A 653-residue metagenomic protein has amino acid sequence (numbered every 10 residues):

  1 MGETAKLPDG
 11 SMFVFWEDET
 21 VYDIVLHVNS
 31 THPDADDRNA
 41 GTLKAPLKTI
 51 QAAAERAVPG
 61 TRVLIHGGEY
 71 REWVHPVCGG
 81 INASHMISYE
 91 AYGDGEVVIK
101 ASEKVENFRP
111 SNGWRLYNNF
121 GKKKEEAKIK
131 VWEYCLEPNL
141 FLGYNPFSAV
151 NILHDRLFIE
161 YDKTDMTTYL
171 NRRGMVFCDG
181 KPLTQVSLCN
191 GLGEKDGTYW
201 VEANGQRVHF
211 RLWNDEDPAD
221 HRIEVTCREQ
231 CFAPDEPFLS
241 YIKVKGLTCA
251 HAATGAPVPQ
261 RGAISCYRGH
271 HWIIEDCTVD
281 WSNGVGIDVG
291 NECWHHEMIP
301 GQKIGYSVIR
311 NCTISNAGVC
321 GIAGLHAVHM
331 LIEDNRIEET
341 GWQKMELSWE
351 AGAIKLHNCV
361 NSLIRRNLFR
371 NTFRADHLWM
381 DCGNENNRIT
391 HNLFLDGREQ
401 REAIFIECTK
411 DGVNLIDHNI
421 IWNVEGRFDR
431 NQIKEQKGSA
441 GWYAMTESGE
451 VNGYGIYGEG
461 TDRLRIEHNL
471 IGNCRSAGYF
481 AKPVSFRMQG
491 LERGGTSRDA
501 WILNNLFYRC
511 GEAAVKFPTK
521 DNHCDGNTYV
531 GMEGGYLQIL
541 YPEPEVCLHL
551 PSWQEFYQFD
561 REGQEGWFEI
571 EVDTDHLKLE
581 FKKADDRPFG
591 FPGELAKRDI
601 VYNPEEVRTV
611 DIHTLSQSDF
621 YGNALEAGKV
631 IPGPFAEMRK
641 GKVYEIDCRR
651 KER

Functional and structural regions predicted by a protein language model:
G2-R268, D280, G286-D288, H295-P300 (+3 more regions): Extracellular polysaccharide-degrading/modifying enzymes targeting complex plant/algal/animal polysaccharides
P8-V14, R430-T446, K642-R653: A short, highly charged, low-complexity intrinsically disordered segment
Q230-A233, A253-Y267, N283-R310, I314-G590: Glycine- and acidic/polar-rich repeat regions and solenoidal domains
D276: Glycine- and aspartate-rich repeat motifs characteristic of hemolysin/RTX-like Ca2+-binding segments in secreted
